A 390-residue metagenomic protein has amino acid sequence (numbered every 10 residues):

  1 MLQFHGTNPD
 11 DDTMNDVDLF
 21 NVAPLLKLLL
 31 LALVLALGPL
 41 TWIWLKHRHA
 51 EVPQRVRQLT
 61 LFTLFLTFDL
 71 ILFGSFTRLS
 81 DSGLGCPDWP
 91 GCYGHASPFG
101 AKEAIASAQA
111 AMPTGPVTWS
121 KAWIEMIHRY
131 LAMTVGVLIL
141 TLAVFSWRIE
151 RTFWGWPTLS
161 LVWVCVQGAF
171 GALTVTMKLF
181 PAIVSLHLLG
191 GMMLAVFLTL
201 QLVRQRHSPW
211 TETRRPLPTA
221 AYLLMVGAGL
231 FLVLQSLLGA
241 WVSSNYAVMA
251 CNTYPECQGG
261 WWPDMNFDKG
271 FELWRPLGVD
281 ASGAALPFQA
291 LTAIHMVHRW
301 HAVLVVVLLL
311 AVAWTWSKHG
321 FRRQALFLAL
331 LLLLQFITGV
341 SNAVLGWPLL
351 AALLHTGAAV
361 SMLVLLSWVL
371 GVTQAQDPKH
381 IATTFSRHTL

Functional and structural regions predicted by a protein language model:
M1-A23: Short, strongly hydrophobic alpha-helical membrane anchors
F20-V22, A108-L138, R275-V305: Individual transmembrane alpha-helix segments
L31-L40, V135-T141, G191-R206, L304-L309 (+1 more regions): Hydrophobic cores of alpha-helical transmembrane segments in multi-pass inner/ER membrane proteins, independent
F62-D81, F231-V242: N-terminal signal-anchor transmembrane alpha helix
F76-C86, C165-L188, V242-T253, F336-V360: Interfacial helix-loop-helix junctions of multi-pass membrane proteins
S82-A122, V248-F288: Extracytosolic (periplasmic/ER-lumenal) interhelical loops and adjacent juxtamembrane/interface segments of multi-pass
V144-T158, T219, A313-L328, S386: Membrane-interface helix-loop-helix junctions at transmembrane boundaries of multi-pass membrane enzymes, predominantly
F197-A220, L224, V364-L390: A juxtamembrane structural motif centered on a specific transmembrane helix
